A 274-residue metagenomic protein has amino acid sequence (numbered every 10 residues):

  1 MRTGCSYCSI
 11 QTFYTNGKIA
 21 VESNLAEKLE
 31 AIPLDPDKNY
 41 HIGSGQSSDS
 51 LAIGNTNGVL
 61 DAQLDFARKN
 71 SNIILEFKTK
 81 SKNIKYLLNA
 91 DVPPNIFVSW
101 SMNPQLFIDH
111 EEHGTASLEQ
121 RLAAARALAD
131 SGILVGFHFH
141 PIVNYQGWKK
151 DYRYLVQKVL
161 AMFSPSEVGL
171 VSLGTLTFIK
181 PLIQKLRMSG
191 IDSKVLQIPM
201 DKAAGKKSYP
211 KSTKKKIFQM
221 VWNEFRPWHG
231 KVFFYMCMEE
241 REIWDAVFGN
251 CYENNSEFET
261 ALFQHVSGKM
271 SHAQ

Functional and structural regions predicted by a protein language model:
M1-C5: Cysteine-centered iron-sulfur cluster-binding motifs in ferredoxin-type domains/subunits of redox enzymes
S6-S101: Conserved Radical SAM active-site core
L29-D35, Y86-D91, L118-S131, V221: Structured alpha-helical segments in the cores of large, soluble enzyme domains
Y40-S44, L75-F77, V98-W100, V135-F139 (+2 more regions): Hydrophobic faces of well-ordered beta-strands that scaffold small-molecule active sites in alpha/beta enzyme cores
S48-L51, K82-K85, I96-T115, P141-Q146 (+2 more regions): Conserved radical SAM core fold
A129, L134-V143, Y152: Long, hydrophobic N-terminal alpha-helical segment
G147-M162: Catalytic cores of alpha/beta
L160-Q274: Auxiliary Fe-S-binding modules of radical SAM enzymes
